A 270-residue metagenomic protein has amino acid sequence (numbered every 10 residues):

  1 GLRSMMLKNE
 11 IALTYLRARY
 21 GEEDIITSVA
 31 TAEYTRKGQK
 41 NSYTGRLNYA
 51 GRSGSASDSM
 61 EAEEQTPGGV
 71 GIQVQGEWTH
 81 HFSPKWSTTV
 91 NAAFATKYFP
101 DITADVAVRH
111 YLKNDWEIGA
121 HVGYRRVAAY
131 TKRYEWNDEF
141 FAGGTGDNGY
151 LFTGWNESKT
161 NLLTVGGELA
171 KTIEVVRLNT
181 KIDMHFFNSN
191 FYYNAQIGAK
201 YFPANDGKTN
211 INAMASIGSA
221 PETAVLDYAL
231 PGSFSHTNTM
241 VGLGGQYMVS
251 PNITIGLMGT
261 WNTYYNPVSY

Functional and structural regions predicted by a protein language model:
G1-S59: Short glycine/proline- and aromatic-enriched beta-strand/turn motifs that initiate or cap beta-hairpins
L2-S4, A32-R36, G76-H80, V106-H110 (+5 more regions): Residues on the lipid-exposed face of transmembrane beta-strands in outer-membrane beta-barrel proteins
M6-A12, G38-G45, H81-V90, N114-A120 (+4 more regions): Repeated loop/turn-to-beta-strand initiation elements of outer-membrane beta-barrel proteins
L13-R17, G45-Y49, G76-W78, V90-F94 (+7 more regions): Transmembrane beta-barrel strands of outer-membrane/channel proteins
A18-S28, A50-S59, E63-I72, F94-T103 (+6 more regions): Solvent-exposed loop/turn segments connecting transmembrane beta-strands in outer-membrane beta-barrel proteins
S28-A30, M60-P67, V106-A107, E135-G144 (+2 more regions): Flexible, surface-exposed loop regions and adjacent strand-edge segments of Gram-negative outer-membrane beta-barrel
K40, Y111-A224: Detector for outer-membrane/organellar transmembrane beta-barrel domains, recognizing the amphipathic beta-strand
S55, A62-E64, K200-F202, D206-N262: Outer membrane beta-barrel transmembrane domains
